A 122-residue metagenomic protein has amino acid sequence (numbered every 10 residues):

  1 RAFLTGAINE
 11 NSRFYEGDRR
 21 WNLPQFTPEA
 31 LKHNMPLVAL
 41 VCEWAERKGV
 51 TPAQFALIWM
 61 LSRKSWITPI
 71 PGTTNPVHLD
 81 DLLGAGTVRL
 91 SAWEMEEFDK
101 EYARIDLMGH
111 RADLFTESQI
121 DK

Functional and structural regions predicted by a protein language model:
R1-G17, T51: Aromatic-lined glycan-binding groove of carbohydrate-active enzymes
E16-E43, R47, S62, W66 (+1 more regions): Terminal-tail/helix-coil boundary detector
F55: Glycine/threonine-rich phosphate-binding loop and adjacent beta-strand/alpha-helix elements that clamp
P69-G72: Hydrophobic faces of well-ordered beta-strands that scaffold small-molecule active sites in alpha/beta enzyme cores
T74-V77: Flavin-dependent oxidoreductase catalytic cores
